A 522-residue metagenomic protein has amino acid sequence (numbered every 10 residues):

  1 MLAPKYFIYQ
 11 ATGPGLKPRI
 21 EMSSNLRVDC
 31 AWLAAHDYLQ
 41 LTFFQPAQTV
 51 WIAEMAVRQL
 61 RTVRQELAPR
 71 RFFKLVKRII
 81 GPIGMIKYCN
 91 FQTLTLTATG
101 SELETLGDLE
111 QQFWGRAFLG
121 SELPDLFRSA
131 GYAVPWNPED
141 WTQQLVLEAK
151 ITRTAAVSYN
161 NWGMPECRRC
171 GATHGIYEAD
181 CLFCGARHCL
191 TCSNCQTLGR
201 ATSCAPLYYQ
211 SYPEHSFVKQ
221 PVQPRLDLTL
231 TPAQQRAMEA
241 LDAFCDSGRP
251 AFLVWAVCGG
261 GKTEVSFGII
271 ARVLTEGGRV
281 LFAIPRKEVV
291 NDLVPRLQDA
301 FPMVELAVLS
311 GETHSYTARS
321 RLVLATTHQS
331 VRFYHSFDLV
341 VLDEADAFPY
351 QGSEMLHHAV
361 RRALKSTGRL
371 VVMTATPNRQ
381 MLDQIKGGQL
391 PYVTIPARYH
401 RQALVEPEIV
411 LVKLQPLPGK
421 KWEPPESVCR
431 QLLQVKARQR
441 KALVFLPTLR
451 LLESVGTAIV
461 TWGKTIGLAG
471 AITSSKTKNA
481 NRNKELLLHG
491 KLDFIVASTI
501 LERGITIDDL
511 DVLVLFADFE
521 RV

Functional and structural regions predicted by a protein language model:
L2-N161: N-terminal alpha-helical interaction blocks
F113, L126-P135, W141, L145-F217: Interdomain "pre-motor" coupling segment immediately N-terminal to P-loop NTPase/helicase cores
A117, P124-L126, G248, Q389-G456 (+2 more regions): Conserved interdomain linker/interface between the two RecA-like ATPase lobes of SF2 helicase motors
L226-R249: N-terminal pre-P-loop "Q-motif" helix
P250-T263, V273-L274, G278-L293, L370 (+2 more regions): Conserved strand-helix element at the start of the C-terminal RecA-like helicase core
D292-F337, S474-I495: Conserved motor-coupling elements within RecA-like helicase/translocase cores
H335-V412: Post-DEXD/H (motif II) to motif III coupling segment of the RecA-like Helicase ATP-binding lobe
E344-F348, T477-A480, K484-V522: Conserved RecA-like helicase motor core of SF1/SF2 enzymes
